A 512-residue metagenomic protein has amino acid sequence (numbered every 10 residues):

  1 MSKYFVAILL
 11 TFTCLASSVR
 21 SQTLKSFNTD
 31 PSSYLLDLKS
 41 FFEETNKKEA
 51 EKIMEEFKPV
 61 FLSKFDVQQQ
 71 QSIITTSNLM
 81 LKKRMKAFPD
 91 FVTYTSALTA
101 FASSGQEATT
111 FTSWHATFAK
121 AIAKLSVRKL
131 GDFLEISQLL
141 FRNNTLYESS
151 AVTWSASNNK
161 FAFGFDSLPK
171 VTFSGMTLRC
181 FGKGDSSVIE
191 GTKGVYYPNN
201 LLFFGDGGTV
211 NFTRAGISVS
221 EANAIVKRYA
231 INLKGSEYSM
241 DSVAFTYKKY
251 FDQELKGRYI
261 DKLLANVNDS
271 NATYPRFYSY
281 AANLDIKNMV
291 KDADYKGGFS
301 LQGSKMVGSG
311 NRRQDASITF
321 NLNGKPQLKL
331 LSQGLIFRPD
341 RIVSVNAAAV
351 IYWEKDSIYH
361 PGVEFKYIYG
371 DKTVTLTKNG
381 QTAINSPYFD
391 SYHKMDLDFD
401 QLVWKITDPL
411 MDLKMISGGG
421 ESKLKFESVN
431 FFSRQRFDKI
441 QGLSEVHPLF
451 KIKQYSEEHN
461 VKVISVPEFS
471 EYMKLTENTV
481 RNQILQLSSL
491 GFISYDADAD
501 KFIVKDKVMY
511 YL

Functional and structural regions predicted by a protein language model:
M1-S26: Bacterial Sec-dependent N-terminal signal peptides
Q22-L512: Structural signature for solvent-exposed beta-strand/loop edge elements and short helix-capping sites, enriched
